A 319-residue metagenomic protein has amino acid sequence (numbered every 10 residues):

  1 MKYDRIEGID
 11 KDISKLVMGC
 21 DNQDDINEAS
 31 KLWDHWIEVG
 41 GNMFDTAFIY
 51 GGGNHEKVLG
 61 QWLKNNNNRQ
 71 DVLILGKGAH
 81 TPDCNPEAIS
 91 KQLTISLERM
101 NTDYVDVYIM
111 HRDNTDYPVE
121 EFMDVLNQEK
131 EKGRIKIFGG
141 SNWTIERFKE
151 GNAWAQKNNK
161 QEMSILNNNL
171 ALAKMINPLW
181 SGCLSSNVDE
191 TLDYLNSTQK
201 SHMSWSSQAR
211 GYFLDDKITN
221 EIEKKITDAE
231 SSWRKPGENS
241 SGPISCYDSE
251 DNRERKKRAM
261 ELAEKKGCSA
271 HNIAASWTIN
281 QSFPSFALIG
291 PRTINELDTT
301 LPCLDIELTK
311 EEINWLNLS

Functional and structural regions predicted by a protein language model:
M1-L73, E131: N-terminal binding-site loop/beta-alpha segment at the start of enzyme catalytic domains that lines or forms
K11-L16, G40-N42, N68-V72, T102-D106 (+4 more regions): Short, well-ordered coil/turn segments that N-cap beta-strands
V17-N27, K77-E87, H111, D116: Active-site mouth loops of central-metabolism enzymes
D25-W36, C84-M100, K149-A153: Short, acidic/polar
G53-K57, T115-F122: Active-site-adjacent beta->alpha loops and helix N-cap segments on the catalytic face of soluble alpha/beta enzymes
Q70-P82, I165-L170: A short, structured active-site edge motif that brings together acidic residues
L97-P118: Active-site groove signature of glycoside hydrolases
Y117-L318: Beta/alpha (TIM)-barrel catalytic core signal, keyed to glycine-rich beta->alpha loops juxtaposed to Asp/Glu that bind
